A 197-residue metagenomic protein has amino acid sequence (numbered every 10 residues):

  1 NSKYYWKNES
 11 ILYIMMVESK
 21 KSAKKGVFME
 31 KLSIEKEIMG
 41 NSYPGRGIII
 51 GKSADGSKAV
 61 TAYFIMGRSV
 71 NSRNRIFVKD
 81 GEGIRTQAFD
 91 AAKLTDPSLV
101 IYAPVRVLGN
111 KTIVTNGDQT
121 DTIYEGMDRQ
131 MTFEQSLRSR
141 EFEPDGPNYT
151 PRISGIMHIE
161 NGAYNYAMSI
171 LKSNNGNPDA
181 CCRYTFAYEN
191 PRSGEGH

Functional and structural regions predicted by a protein language model:
N1-S2, M29: Accessible peptide chain termini
K3-K7, I11-K20, K24: Short, positively charged and aromatic/hydrophobic N-terminal segments
K24-H197: Conserved short alpha-helical segments that host acidic/polar catalytic motifs at enzyme active sites
